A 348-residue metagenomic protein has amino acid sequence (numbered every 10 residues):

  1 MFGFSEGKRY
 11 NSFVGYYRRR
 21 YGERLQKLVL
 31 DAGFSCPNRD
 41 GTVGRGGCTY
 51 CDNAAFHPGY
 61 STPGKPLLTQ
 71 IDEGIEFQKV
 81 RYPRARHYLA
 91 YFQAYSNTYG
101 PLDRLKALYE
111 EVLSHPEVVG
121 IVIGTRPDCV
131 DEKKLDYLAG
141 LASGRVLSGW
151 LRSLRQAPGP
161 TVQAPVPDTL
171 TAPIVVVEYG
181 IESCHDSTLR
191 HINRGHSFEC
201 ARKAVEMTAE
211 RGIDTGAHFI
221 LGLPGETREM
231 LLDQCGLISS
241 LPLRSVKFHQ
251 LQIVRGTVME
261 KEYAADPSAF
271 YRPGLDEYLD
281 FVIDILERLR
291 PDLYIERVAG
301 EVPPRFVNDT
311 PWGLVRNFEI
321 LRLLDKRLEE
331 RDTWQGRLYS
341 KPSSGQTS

Functional and structural regions predicted by a protein language model:
M1-L89, S348: N-terminal [4Fe-4S]-dependent radical SAM core
F2-G15, Y21-Q26, I253-S348: Auxiliary Fe-S-binding modules of radical SAM enzymes
Q26-L30, Y88-A90, I121-I123, V175-Y179 (+3 more regions): Hydrophobic faces of well-ordered beta-strands that scaffold small-molecule active sites in alpha/beta enzyme cores
A54-G74, Y82-L102, E117-V130, S148-L151 (+2 more regions): Core AdoMet radical
L102-E110, D131-A142, L231: Distinct, well-ordered alpha-helical segments
K106-E110, T227-R244, E301-L324: Short, electropositive alpha-helical surface patch
R152-Q163, T171: Short Gly/Ser/Thr- and charged-rich N-terminal loops/segments that act as flexible capping/hinge elements
E199-M259, D276-A299: Conserved C-terminal portion of the radical SAM core fold that forms the substrate/S-adenosylmethionine-binding
